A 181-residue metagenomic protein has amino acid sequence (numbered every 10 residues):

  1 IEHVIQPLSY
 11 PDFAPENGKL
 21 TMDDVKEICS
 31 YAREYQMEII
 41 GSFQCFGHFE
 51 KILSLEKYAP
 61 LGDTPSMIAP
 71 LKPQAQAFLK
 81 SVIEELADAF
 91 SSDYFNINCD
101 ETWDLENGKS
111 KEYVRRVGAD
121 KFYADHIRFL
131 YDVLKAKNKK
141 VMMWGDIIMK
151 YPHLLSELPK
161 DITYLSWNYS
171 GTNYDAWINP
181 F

Functional and structural regions predicted by a protein language model:
I1-G145, E157, T163-L165: Substrate-binding cleft of carbohydrate-active enzyme catalytic domains
I148-K150: Short acidic loop-to-helix transition motifs that present clustered carboxylates
P152-D161, S166-F181: Glycoside hydrolase catalytic-domain groove-lining segments
